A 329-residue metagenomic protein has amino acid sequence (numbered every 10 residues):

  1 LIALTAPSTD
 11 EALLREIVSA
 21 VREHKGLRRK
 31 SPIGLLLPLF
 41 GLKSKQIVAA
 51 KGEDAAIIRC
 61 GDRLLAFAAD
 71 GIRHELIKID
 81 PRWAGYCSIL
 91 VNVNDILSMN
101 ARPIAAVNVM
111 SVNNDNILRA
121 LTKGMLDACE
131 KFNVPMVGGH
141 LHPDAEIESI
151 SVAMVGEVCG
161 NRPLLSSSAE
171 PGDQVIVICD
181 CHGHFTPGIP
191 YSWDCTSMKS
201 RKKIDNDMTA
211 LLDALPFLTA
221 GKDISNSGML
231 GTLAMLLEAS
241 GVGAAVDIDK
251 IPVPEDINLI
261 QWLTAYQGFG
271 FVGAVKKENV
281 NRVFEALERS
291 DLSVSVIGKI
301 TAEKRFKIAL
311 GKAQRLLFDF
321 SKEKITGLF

Functional and structural regions predicted by a protein language model:
L1-L13, S290-F329: Acidic, Ser/Thr/Pro-rich beta/coil linker or hinge segments at domain junctions
Q46-K51, A66-A68, P135-G139, M154 (+4 more regions): General beta-strand structural signal in soluble alpha/beta enzymes
I47-A50, H142, V242-P254, F284-G311: Beta-strand->loop->alpha-helix junctions that form or flank phosphate-binding loops in nucleotide-handling enzymes
L64-F67, I72-H74, R102-P187, K299 (+1 more regions): Glycine-rich anion-binding loops of enzyme active sites
D80-V107, A120-K131, D207-D213, M229-M235: Small-aliphatic-rich amphipathic alpha-helix that forms the alpha element of a beta-alpha
P187-I204: Short, compositionally biased
R201-G268: Active-site-proximal betaalpha loop/short-helix elements that scaffold phosphoryl/nucleotidyl transfer chemistry
A274-N281: Helix N-cap motif at beta-to-alpha junctions
